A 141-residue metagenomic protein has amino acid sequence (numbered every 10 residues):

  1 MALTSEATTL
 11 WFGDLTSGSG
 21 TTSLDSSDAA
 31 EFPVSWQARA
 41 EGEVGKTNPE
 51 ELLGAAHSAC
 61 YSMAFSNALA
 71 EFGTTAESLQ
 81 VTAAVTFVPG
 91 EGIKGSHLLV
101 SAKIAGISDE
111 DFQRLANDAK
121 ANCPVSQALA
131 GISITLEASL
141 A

Functional and structural regions predicted by a protein language model:
M1-A55, S62-A141: Extended beta-strand/beta-hairpin segments
